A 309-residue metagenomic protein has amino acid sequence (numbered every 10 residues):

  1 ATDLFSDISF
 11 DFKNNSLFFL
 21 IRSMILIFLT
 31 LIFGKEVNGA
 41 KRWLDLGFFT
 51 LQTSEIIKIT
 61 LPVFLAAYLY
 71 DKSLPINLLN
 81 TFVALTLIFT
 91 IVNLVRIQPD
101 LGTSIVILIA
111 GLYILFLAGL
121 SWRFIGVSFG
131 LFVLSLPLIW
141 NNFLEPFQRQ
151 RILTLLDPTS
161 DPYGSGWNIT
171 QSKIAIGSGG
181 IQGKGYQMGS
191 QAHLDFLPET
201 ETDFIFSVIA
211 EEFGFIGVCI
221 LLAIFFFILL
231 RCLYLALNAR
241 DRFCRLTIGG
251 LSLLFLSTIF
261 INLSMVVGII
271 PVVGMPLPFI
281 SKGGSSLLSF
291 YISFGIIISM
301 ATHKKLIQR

Functional and structural regions predicted by a protein language model:
A1-N168, S207-V267, I292-I296: Hydrophobic alpha-helical transmembrane segments of multi-pass inner membrane proteins, especially in bacterial systems
I32, V95, S172, I176-S178 (+3 more regions): Exposed boundary/loop context
G47-I57, I97-P99, G180-K184, M275-S289: Glycine/serine-rich anion-binding loops at beta->alpha junctions that coordinate negatively charged ligand groups
Y70, E199, L221, H303-L306: Glycine-rich loops and low-complexity Gly/Arg-rich segments that provide flexible linkers or classic glycine-based
D100-I105, K184-G189, T200-T202, C219 (+3 more regions): Transmembrane helix boundary and interhelical junction motifs in multipass membrane proteins
T154, P158-T202, F213-G217: TM-adjacent membrane-interface loops and short helices in multi-pass inner/ER membrane proteins
N262-R309: A juxtamembrane structural motif centered on a specific transmembrane helix
